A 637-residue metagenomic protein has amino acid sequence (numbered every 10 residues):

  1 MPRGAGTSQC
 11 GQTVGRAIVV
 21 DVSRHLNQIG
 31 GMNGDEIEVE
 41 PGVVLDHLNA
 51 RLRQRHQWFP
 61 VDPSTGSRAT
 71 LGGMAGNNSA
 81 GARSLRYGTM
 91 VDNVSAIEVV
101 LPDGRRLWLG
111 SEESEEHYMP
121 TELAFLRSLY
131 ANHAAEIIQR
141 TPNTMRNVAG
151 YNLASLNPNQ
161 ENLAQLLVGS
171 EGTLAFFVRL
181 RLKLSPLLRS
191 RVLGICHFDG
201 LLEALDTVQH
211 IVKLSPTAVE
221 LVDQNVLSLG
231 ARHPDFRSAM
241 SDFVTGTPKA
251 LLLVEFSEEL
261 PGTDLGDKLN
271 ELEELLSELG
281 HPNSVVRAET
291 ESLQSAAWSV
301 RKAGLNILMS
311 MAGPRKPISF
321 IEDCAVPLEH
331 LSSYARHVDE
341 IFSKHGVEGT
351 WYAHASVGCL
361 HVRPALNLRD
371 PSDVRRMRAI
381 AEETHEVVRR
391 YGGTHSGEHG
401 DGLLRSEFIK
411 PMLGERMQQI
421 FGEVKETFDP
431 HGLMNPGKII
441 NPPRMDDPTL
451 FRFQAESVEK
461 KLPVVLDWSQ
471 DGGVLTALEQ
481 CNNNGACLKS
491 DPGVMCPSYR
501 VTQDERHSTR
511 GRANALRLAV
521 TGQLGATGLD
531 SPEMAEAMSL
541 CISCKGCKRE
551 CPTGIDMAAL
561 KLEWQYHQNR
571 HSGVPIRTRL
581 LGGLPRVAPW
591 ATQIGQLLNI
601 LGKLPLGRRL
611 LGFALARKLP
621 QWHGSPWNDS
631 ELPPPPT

Functional and structural regions predicted by a protein language model:
M1-P2, Q9, V14, V22-T65 (+6 more regions): N-terminal glycine-rich flavin-associated loop
T7-G11, T65-G72, A149-N152, L156 (+11 more regions): A glycine-rich phosphate-binding loop feature that marks nucleotide/adenosyl-phosphate handling sites
Q9, L48, G194, A204 (+12 more regions): Extended, hydrophobic alpha-helical segments in both membrane/secreted and soluble proteins
D62, N78, R83, M119-P186 (+1 more regions): Conserved mixed alpha/beta core segments that line enzyme active sites in large multi-domain catalysts
V148, L156-L174, R181, V192 (+6 more regions): Long hydrophobic segments that form regular secondary structure
Q160, A164-R376, V387, Y391-G392 (+1 more regions): C-terminal substrate-recognition/cap domain of FAD-linked oxidoreductases
M311-R315, G525-T637: Iron-sulfur-cluster electron-transfer modules
R315, R390-H395, G402-L540, A559-G573 (+2 more regions): Ferredoxin-type iron-sulfur electron-transfer modules and their immediate structural context
